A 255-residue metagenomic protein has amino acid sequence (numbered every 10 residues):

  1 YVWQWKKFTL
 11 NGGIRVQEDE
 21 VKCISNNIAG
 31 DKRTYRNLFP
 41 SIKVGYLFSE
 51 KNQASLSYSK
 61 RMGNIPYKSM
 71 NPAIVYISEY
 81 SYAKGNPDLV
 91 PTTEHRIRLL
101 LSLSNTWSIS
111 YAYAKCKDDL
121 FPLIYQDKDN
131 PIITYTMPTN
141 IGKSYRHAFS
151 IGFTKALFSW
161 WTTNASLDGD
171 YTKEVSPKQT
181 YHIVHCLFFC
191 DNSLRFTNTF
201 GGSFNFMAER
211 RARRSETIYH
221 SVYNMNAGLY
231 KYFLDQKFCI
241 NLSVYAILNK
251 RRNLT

Functional and structural regions predicted by a protein language model:
Y1-D31, Y35-K43, W160-Y171, L187-R210: Surface-exposed extracellular loop regions of Gram-negative outer-membrane beta-barrel proteins
Y1-W3, I42-Y46, I97-L103, F149-K155 (+3 more regions): Residues on the lipid-exposed face of transmembrane beta-strands in outer-membrane beta-barrel proteins
W5-K7, V16-K22, G30, Y58-N64 (+7 more regions): Transmembrane beta-strands of outer-membrane beta-barrel pores
K7-L10, K51-A54, N105-I109, S159-A165 (+3 more regions): Repeated loop/turn-to-beta-strand initiation elements of outer-membrane beta-barrel proteins
E20, E50-I97, Y111-Y135, L248-T255: Surface-exposed extracellular loop regions of Gram-negative outer-membrane beta-barrel proteins, predominantly
A29-R36, V75-E79, P87-T93, T139-Y145 (+2 more regions): Replace "Gram-negative outer membrane beta-barrel proteins" with "bacterial and organellar outer membrane beta-barrel
I42, H182-T255: Conserved C-terminal beta-signal and adjacent last beta-strands/turns of outer-membrane beta-barrel proteins
I109-S166, V175-H182, L187: Outer membrane beta-barrel strand-and-loop segments of large Gram-negative receptors, especially TonB-dependent
